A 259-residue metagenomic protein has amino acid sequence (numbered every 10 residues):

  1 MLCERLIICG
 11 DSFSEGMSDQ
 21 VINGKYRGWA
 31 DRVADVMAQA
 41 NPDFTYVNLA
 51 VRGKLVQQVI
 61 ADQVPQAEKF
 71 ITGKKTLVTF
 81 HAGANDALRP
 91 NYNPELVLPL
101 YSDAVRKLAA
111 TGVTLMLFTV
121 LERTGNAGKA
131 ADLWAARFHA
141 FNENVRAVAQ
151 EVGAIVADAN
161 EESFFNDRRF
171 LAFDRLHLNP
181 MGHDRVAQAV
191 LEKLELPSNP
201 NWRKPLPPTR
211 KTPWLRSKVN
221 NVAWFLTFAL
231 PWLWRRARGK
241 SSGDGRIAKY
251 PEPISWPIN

Functional and structural regions predicted by a protein language model:
M1-R52, V64-K74: Serine-esterase "nucleophile elbow" of acetyl-processing enzymes
L2, E151, D174-H177, M181-N259: Conserved catalytic region of serine esterases and O-acyltransferases that act on ester linkages in lipids
E15-M17, V56-L96, E122-R123: Oxyanion-hole/transition-state-stabilizing segment in secreted/luminal serine hydrolases and related acyltransferases
D19-G24, Y92-E95, A130-A135, A172-F173: Short glycine-enriched, charge-decorated loop/helix-capping segments at active-site entrances that position
N48-A50, T119-V120, D158-E161: Residue-level recognition of beta-strand->loop/alpha-helix junctions
V78-H81, L108-A109, L115-L117: Conserved, well-ordered alpha-helix/loop/beta-strand core segments that scaffold catalytic motifs
P94-S102, W134-F141: Charged helix-capping and loop-helix junction motifs
G125-A159, P180: Substrate-gating cap/lid alpha-helix
